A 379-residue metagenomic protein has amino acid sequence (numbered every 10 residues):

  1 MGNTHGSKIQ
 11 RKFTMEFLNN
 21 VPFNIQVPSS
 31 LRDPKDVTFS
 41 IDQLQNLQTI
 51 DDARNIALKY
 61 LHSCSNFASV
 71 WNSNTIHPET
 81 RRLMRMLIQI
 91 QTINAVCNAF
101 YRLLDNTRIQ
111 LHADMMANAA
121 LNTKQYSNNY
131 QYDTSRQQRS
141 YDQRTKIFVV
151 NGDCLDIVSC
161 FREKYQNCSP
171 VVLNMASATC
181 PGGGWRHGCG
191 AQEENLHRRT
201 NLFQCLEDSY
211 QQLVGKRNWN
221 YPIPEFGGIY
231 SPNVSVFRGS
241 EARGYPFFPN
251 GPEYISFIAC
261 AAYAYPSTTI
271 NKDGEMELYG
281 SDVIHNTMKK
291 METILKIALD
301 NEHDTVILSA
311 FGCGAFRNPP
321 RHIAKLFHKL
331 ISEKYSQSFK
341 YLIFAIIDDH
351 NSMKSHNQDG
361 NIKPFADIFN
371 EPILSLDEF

Functional and structural regions predicted by a protein language model:
G2-V306, A310-F379: Macrodomain-like recognition of ADP-ribose-binding/processing modules
